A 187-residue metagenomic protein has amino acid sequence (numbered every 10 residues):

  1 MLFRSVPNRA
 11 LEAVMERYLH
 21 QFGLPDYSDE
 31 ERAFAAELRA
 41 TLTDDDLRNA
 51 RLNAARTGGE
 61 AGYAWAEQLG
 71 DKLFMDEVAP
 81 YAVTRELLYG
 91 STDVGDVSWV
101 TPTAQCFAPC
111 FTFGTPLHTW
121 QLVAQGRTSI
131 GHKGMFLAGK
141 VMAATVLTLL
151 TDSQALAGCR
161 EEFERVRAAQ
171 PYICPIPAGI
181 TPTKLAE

Functional and structural regions predicted by a protein language model:
M1-E187: Metal-dependent amide/peptide-bond hydrolase catalytic core, centered on the "pita-bread" metallohydrolase fold
